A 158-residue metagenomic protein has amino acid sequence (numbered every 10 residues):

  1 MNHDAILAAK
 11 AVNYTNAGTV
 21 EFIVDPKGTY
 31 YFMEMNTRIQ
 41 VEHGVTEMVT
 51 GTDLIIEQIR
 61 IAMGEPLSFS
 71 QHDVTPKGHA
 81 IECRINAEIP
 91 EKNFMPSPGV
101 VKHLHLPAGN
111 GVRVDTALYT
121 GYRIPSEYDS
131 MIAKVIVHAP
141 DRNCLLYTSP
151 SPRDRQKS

Functional and structural regions predicted by a protein language model:
M1-S149, R153: ATP-dependent carboxylate activation and anion-phosphoryl transfer catalytic cores that bind Mg-ATP to form
